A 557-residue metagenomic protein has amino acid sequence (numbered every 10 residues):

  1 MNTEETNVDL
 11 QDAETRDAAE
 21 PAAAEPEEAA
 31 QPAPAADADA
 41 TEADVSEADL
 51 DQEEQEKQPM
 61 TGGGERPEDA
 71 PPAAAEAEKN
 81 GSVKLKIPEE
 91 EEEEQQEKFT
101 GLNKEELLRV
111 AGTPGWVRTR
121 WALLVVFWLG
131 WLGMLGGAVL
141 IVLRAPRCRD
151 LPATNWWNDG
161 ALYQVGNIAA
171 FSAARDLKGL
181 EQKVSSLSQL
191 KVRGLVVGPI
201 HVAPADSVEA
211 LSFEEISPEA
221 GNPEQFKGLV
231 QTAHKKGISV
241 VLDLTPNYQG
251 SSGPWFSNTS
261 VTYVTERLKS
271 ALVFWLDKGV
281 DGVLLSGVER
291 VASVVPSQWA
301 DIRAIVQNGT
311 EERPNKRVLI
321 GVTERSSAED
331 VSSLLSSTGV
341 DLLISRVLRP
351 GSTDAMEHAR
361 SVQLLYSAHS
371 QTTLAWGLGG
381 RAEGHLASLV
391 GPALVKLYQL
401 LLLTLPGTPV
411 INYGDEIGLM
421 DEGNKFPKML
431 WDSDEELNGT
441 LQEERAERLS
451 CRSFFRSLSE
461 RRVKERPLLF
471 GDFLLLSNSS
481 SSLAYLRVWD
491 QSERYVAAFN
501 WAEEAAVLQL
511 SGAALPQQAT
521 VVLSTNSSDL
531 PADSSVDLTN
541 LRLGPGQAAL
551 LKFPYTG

Functional and structural regions predicted by a protein language model:
M1-V196, V202, E214, E219 (+8 more regions): Carbohydrate-interacting/catalytic domains
Q164-R175, E209-P223, P254-E266, D281-P296 (+3 more regions): The substrate-binding groove and active-site-proximal loops of carbohydrate-active enzymes, especially glycoside
A174-S188, S260-D277, P392-L401: Short, acidic/polar
S188-V192, E215-G253, Y263-V264, A271-L276 (+1 more regions): Substrate-binding cleft of carbohydrate-active enzyme catalytic domains
Q189-V192, D277-D281, V288, V340 (+1 more regions): A structural motif
I200-D206, L244-S257: Aromatic-lined carbohydrate-binding surfaces of glycoside hydrolases
W255-S257, R303-D434, W489, A497 (+1 more regions): Conserved alpha/beta catalytic core and glycan-binding cleft of carbohydrate-active enzymes
Y263-E329: Active-site neighborhood of glycoside hydrolase catalytic domains
